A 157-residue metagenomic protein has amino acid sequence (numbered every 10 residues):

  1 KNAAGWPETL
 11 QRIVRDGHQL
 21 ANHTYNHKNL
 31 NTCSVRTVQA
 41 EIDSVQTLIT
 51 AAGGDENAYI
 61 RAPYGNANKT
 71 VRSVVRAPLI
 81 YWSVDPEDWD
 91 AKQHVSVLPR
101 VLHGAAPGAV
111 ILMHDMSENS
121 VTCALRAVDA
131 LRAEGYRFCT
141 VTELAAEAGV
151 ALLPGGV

Functional and structural regions predicted by a protein language model:
K1-A51, D55-N57, R126-V128, R137 (+1 more regions): Active-site beta->alpha N-cap acidic-glycine motif
K1-T9, R15-Q19, C33, D90 (+4 more regions): Accessory recognition modules or surfaces
K1-W6, K28-S34, R61-A67, E87-K92 (+1 more regions): Acidic-and-aromatic substrate-binding clefts and catalytic sites of carbohydrate-active enzymes
N2-G5, N119-V157: C-terminal domain-boundary segment and adjacent tail
I13, R72-V75, L131: A generic structural signal for well-ordered alpha-helical segments
Q19-T24, A58-R61, P78-S83, A109-M113 (+1 more regions): Structural recognition of the beta-strand scaffold that forms the well-ordered cores of secreted hydrolase catalytic
A51-R76, E118: Basic- and aromatic-lined ligand-binding clefts that recognize polyanionic substrates
N66-G104, Y136-E147: His/Asp/Glu-enriched short active-site or ligand-binding loop at hydrolase and phosphoryl-transfer sites
